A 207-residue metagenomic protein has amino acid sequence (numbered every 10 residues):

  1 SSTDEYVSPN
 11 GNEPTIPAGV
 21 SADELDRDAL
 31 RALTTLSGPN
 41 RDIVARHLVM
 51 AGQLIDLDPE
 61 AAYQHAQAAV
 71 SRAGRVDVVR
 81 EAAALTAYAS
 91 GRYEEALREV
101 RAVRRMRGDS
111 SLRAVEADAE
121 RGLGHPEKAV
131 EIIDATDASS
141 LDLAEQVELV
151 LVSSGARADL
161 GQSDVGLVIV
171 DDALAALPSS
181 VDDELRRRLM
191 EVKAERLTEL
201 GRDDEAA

Functional and structural regions predicted by a protein language model:
L33-P39, Q67-R75, R101-G108, A135-L143 (+1 more regions): Solenoid-like repeat scaffolds
T35-S71, A82: Alpha-helical segment of the N-proximal tetratricopeptide repeat
M50, A82-A83, E116, S153 (+2 more regions): Structural register within alpha-helical repeat arrays
Q53, A84-T86, A117-A119, A156 (+1 more regions): Residue-level signature for tetratricopeptide repeat
I55-L57, S90, L123, L160 (+1 more regions): Structural motif corresponding to the intra-repeat A-B loop/turn of tetratricopeptide repeats
